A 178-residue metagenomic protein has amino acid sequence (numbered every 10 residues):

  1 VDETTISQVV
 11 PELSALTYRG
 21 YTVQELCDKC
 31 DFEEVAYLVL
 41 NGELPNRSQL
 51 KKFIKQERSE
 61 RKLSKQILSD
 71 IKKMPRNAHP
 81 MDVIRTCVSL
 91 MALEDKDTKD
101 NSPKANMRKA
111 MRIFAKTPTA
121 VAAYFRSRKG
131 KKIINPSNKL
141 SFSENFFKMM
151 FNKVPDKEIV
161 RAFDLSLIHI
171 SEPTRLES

Functional and structural regions predicted by a protein language model:
V1-P75: An N-terminal structural lobe/cap that precedes and organizes the functional/catalytic core across diverse proteins
I6-V9, C27-K29, V83-D95, I134-N145: Short, compositionally biased low-complexity segments
L26-C30, R47, K51, A78 (+4 more regions): Conserved structured core elements
F32-V39, F53-I54, I71, I84-V88 (+3 more regions): Short alpha-helical scaffolding segments that buttress acidic/His motifs in well-ordered protein cores
E43-R47, M91-D100, A123-K131, R175: Short helix-capping/linker segments at secondary-structure and domain boundaries
R61, K65, S69-A120, Y124: Hydrophobic alpha-helical hairpins/lids featuring a short glycine-rich hinge
P103-L167: Phosphate-rich cofactor/ligand-interacting catalytic cores and adjacent structured alpha/beta frameworks
I168-S178: Single conserved hydrophobic/aromatic residue that forms the stacking wall/gate of nucleotide- or nucleobase-binding
